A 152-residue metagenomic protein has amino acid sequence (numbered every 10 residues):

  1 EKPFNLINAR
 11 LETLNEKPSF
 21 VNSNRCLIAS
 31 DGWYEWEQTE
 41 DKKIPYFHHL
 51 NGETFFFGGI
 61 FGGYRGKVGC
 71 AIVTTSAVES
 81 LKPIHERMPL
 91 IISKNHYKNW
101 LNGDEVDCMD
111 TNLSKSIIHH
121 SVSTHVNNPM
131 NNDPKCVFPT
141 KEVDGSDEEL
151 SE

Functional and structural regions predicted by a protein language model:
E1-E152: Short linear sequence motif anchored by a di-proline
